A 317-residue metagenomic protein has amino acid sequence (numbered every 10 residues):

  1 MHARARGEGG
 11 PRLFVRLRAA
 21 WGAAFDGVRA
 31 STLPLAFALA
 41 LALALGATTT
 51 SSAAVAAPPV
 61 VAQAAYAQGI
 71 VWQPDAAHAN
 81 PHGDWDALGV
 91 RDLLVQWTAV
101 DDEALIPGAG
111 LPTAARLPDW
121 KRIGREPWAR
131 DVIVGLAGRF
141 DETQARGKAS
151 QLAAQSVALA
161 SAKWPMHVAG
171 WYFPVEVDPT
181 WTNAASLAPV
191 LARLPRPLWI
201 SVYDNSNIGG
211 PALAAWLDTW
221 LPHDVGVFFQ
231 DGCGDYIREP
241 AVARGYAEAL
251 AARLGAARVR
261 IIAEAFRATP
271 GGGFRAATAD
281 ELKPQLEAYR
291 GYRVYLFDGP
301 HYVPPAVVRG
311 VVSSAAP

Functional and structural regions predicted by a protein language model:
M1-G27: N-terminal secretory signal peptides that target proteins for export/translocation
A3, R12-F14, L35, P59-V60 (+1 more regions): Generic low-complexity segments that are intrinsically disordered, proline-rich and/or Lys/Arg-biased
R4, R16, S31, L35 (+1 more regions): Absolute N-terminal positional cue centered near the fourth residue
G27, A47-T48: Compositionally biased, low-complexity segments
T32-A47: Bacterial N-terminal signal peptides
T48-A56: Signal peptide processing junction and immediate N-terminal pro/mature segment of secreted/exported proteins
A57-P317: Glycan-processing catalytic domains of CAZymes
